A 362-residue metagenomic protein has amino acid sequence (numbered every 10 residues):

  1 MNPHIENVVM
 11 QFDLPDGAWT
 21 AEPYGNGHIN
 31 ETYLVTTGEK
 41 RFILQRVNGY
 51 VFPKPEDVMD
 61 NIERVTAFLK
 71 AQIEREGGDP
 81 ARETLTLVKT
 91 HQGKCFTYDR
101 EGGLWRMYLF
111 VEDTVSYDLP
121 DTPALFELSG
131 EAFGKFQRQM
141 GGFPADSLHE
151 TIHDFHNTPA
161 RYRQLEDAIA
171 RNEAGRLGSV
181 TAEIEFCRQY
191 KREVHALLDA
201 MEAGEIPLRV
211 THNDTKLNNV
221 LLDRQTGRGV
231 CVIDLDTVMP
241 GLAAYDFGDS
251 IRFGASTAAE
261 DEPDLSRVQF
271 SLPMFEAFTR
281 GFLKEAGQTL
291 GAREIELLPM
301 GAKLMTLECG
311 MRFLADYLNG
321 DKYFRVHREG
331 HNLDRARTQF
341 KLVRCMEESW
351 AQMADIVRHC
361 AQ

Functional and structural regions predicted by a protein language model:
M1-E22, V65, L69: Juxta-kinase regulatory segment immediately upstream of eukaryotic protein kinase catalytic domains
V8, K135, F186-E193, A277 (+2 more regions): Amphipathic alpha-helical segments that form well-ordered structural scaffolds and often line/cohere around active
A21-I43, V47-R163, D167-A170, G241-A243 (+6 more regions): Conserved ATP-binding subdomain of kinase catalytic cores across diverse folds
E22-N26, Q45-R46, F52-E56, V111-S129 (+6 more regions): ATP-dependent phospho-/nucleotidyl transfer catalytic cores
A67, D249-R252, A315-D316: Generic alpha-helical structural context detector
Q92-Y98, A196-L198, L314: A short, acidic/glycine-rich surface segment
A160, E276-V357: Helix-rich C-terminal or lid/interface subdomains of diverse kinases
L222-L290, Y323-R335: Active-site Asp-x-Gly
